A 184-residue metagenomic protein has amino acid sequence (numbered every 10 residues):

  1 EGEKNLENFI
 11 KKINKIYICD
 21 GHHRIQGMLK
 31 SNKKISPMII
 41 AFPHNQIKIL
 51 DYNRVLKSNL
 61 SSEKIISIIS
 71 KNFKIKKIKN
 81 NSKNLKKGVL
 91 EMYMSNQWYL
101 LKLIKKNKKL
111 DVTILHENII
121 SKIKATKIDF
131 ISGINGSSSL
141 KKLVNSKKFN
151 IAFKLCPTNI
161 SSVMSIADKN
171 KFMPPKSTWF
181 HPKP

Functional and structural regions predicted by a protein language model:
E1-P184: Surface-exposed, charge/polar-rich loops and edge strands
